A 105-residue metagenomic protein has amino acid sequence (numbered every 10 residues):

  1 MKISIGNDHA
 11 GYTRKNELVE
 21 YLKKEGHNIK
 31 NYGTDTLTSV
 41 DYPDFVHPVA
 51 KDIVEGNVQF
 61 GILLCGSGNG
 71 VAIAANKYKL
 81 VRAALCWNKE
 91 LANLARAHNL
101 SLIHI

Functional and structural regions predicted by a protein language model:
K2-L18: N-terminal beta1-alpha1 ligand-phosphate binding loop
E17-H27: A short, Lys/Arg-enriched amphipathic alpha-helix followed by its capping loop at the start of a domain
N28-S39: A short beta-strand-loop structural module common to alpha/beta enzyme folds
T38-H47: Structural motif
V49-L85: Helix-adjacent hinge/juxtasegments
N76-L100: Long, charge-patterned amphipathic alpha-helical coiled-coil/hairpin "stalk" segments used as oligomerization
H104-I105: Conserved small/polar residues in nucleotide/adenosyl-binding loops
